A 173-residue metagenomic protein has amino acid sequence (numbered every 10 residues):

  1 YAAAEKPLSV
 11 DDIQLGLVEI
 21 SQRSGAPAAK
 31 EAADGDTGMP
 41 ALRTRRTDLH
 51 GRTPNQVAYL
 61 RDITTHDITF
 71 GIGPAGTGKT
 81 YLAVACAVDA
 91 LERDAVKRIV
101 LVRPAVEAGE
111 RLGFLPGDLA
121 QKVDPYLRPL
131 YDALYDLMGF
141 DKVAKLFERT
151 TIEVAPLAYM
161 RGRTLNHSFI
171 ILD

Functional and structural regions predicted by a protein language model:
Y1-D36: Interdomain "pre-motor" coupling segment immediately N-terminal to P-loop NTPase/helicase cores
D36-D48: Conserved adenine-nucleotide phosphate-binding loops and their immediately adjacent elements
H50-T64: Pre-Walker A adenine-sensing motif
I68: Walker A (P-loop) ATP-phosphate-binding motif of ABC ATPase nucleotide-binding domains
G71-G73: Hydrophobic anchor at the beta1->P-loop junction of P-loop NTPases
G78: Conserved glycine(s) of the Walker
Y81-T150: Conserved P-loop
T150-I171: Conserved RecA-like ASCE ATPase "motif II neighborhood" in helicase/translocase motors
